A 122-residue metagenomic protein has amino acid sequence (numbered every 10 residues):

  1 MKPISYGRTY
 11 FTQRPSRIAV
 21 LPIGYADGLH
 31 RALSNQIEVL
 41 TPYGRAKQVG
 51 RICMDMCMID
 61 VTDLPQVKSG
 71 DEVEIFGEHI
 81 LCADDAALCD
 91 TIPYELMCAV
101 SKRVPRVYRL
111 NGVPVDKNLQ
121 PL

Functional and structural regions predicted by a protein language model:
M1-L122: Active-site anion/phosphate-binding pocket segments in diverse small-molecule metabolic enzymes
